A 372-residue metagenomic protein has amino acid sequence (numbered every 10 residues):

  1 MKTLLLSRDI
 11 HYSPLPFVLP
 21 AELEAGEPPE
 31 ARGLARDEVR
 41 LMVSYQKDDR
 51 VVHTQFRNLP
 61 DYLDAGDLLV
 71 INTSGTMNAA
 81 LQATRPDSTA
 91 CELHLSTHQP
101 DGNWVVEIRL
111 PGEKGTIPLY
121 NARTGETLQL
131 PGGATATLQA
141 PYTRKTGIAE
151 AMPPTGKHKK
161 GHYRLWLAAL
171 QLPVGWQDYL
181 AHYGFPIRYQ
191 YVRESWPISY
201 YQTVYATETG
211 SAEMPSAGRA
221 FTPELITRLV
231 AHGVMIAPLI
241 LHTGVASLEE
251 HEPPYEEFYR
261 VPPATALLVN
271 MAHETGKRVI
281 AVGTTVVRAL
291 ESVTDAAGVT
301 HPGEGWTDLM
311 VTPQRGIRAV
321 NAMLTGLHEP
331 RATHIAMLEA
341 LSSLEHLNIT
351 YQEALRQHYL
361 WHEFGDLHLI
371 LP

Functional and structural regions predicted by a protein language model:
M1-P372: A cross-family signal for N-terminal binding/gating loops and helix N-caps that shape access to the active site
